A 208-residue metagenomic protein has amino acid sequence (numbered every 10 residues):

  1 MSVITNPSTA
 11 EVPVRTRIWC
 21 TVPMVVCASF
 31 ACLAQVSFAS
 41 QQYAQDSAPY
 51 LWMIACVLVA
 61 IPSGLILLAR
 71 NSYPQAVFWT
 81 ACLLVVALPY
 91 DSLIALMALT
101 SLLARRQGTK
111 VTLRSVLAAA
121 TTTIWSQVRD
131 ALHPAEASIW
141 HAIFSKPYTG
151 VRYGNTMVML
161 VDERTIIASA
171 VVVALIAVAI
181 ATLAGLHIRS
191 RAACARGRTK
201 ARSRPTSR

Functional and structural regions predicted by a protein language model:
M1-A76, I167-V171, A179-R196: N-terminal signal-anchor/first transmembrane helix of integral membrane proteins
A28-Q35, L83-D91, A119-R129: Aromatic-anchored segments of alpha-helical transmembrane domains
P49, P74, V85-V86, T156-M157: N-terminal start-of-chain detector that recognizes signal peptides and the immediate post-cleavage beginning
P62-R70, T80-V85, L96-R106: Generic transmembrane alpha-helix motif of multi-pass integral membrane proteins
R70-N71, P89, D130-H133: Short helix-capping/hinge motifs at transmembrane helix termini and TM-loop junctions
S72, A87-D91, T109: Amphipathic alpha-helical interaction segments
A76-L83, T112-L117: Hydrophobic alpha-helical membrane segments of integral membrane proteins
I94-S207: Cytosolic coiled-coil signaling helices that couple upstream sensory modules
